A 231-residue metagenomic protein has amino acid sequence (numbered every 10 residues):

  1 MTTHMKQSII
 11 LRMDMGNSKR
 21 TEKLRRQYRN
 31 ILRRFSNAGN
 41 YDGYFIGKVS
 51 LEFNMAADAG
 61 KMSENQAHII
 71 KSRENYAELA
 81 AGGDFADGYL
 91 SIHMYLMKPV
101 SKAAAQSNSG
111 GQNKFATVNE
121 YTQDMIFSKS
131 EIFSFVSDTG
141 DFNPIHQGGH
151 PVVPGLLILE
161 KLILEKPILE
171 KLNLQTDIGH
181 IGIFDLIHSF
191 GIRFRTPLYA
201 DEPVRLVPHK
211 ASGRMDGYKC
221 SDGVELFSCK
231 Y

Functional and structural regions predicted by a protein language model:
M1-M62, N143-G149, P167-G182: Hydrophobic, proline/glycine-rich low-complexity stretches
M1-Q27, Y95-V153, P167: Catalytic strand-loop segment that frames the active site of acyl-thioester-processing enzymes
T2-H4, I9, M13-M15, N40-Y121 (+1 more regions): HotDog/MaoC-like acyl-thioester-processing domains
Y41, A86, T117, M125 (+3 more regions): Homeobox/homeodomain signature
K129-H209, G213-R214: Acidic/His-leaning functional-site neighborhoods
